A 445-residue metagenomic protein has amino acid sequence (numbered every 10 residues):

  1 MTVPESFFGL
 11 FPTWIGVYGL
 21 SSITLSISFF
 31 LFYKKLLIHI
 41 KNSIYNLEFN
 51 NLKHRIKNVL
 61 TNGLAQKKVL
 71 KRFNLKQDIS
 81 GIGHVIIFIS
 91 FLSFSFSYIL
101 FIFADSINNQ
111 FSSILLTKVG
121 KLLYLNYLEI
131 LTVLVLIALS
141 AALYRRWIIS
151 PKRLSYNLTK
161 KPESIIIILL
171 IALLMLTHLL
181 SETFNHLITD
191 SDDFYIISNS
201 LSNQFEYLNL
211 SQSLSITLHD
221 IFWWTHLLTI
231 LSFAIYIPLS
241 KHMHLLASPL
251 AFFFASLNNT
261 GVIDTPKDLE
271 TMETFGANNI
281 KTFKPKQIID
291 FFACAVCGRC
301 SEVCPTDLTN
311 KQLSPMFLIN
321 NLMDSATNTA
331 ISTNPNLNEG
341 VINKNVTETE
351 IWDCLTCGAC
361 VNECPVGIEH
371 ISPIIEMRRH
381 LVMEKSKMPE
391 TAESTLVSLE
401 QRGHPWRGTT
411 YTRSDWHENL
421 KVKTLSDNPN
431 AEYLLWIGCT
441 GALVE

Functional and structural regions predicted by a protein language model:
M1-F7, D105-L123, T183-H219: Membrane-interfacial helical/loop segments at transmembrane boundaries in membrane proteins
T2-A141, I148, T282-F291, L313-I319 (+1 more regions): Iron-sulfur-cluster electron-transfer modules
L20-S28, V135-L136, I171-L173, T217-F253: Alpha-helical membrane-embedded segments
S28-E48, F103-N108, A141-T159, L179-F194 (+3 more regions): Juxtamembrane/interface segments at transmembrane-helix termini
L52-A65, I166-L173, S202-L214, S256-I288: Cytosolic juxtamembrane regulatory segments of multi-pass membrane proteins
G83-S97, I166-T189: Hydrophobic alpha-helical membrane-insertion segments
S155-L169: Membrane-helix boundary/juxtamembrane motif in polytopic membrane proteins
A234-C354, R402: Ferredoxin-type iron-sulfur electron-transfer modules and their immediate structural context
